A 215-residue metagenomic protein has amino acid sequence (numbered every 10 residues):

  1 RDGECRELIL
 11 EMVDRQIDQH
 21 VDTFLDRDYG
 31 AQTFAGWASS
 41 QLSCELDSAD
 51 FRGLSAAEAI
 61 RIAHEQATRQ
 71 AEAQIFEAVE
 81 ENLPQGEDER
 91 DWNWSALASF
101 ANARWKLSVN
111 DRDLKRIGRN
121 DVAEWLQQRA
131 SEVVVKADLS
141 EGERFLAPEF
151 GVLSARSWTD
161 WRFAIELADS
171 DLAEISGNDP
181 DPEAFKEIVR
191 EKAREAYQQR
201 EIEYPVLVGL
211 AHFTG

Functional and structural regions predicted by a protein language model:
R1-G215: Extended, charged helical/alpha-beta scaffold domains that provide interaction surfaces
